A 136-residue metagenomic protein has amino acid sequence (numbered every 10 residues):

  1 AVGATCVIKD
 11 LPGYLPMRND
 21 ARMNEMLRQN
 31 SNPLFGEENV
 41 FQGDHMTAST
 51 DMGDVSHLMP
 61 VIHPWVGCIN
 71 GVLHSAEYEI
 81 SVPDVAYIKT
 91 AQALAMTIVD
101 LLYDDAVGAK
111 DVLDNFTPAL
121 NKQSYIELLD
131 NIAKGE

Functional and structural regions predicted by a protein language model:
A1-E136: Metal-dependent amide/peptide-bond hydrolase catalytic core, centered on the "pita-bread" metallohydrolase fold
